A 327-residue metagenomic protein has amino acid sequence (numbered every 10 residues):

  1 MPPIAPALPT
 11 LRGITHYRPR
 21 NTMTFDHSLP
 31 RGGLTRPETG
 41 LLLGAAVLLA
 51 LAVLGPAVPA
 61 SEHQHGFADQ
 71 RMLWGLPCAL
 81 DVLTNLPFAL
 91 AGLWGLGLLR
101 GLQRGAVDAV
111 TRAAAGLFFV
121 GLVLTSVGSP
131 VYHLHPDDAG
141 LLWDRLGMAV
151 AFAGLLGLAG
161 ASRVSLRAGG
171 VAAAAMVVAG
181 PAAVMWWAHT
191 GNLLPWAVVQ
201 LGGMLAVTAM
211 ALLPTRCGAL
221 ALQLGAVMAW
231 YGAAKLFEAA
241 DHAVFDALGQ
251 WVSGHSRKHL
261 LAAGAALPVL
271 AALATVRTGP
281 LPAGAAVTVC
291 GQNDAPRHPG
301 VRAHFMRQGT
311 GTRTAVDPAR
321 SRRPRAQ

Functional and structural regions predicted by a protein language model:
P6-T15, R297-P299, Q308-T312, S321-R323: N-terminal polybasic/positive-inside topogenic patches
H16-Y17, N21, D26, H298 (+2 more regions): Intrinsic-disorder-associated, low-complexity terminal segments enriched in Asp/Asn/His/Tyr and depleted of Lys/Arg
R20, Q292, Q308-R313: Charged/polar low-complexity intrinsically disordered segments
D26, P30-A173, G180-M185, H189 (+3 more regions): Early transmembrane hairpin module of multi-pass membrane proteins
W186-C217: Active-site rim beta-loop-alpha module in soluble metabolic enzymes
P280-D294, H298: Short, highly charged, low-complexity non-transmembrane loops/tails of multi-pass membrane proteins
